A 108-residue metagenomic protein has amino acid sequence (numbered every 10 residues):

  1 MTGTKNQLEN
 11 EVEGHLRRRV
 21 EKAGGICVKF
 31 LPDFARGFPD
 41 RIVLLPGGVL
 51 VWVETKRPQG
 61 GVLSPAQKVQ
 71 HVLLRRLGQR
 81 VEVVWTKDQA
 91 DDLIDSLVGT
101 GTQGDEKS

Functional and structural regions predicted by a protein language model:
M1-S108: Catalytic phosphate/metal-binding cores of nucleic-acid and nucleotide-processing enzymes, i.e., regions that mediate
